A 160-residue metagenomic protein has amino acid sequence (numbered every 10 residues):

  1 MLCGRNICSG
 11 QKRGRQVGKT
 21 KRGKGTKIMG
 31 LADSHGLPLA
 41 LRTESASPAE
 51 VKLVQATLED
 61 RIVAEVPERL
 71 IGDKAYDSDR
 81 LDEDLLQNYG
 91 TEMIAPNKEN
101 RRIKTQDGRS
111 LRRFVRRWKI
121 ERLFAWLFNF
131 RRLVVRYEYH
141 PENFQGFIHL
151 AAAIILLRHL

Functional and structural regions predicted by a protein language model:
M1-Q16, A32-D33: Active-site- or DNA-interface-adjacent structural scaffold in DNA-acting proteins
G4, G30-L31, G36, V54 (+5 more regions): Mobile genetic element proteins and their domesticated derivatives, centered on retroelements and DNA transposons
G18-K21, F114-V115: Short Gly/Pro-enriched turn/cap motifs at secondary-structure boundaries
T20, Y137-Q145: Structural motif
G25-M29: Short glycine-rich loop/turn motifs
R42-A64, R69: Active-site beta-loop-alpha junctions of metal-dependent nucleic acid enzymes, especially the RNase H-like/DDE
S47, E65-H140: Helix-centered, glycine/charged polyanion-binding patches within enzymatic domains that contact phosphate-containing
F147-L160: Charged phosphate-binding loop/patch that engages nucleotide di/tri-phosphates or the phosphate backbone of nucleic
